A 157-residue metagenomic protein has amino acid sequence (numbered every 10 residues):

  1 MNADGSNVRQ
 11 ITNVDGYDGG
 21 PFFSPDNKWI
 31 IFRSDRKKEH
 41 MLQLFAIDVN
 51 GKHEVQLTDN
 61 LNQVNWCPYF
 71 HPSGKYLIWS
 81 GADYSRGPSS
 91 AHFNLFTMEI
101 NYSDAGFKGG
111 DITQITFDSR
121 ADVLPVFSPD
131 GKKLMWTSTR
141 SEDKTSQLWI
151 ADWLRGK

Functional and structural regions predicted by a protein language model:
M1-K157: Sequence signature of WD/YWTD-type beta-propeller architectures
